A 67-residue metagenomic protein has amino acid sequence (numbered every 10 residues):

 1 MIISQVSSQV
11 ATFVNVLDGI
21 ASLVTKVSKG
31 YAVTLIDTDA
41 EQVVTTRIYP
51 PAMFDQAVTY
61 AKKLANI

Functional and structural regions predicted by a protein language model:
M1-I2, L64-I67: Short intrinsically disordered terminal tails
M1-T34: Short N-terminal "domain-start" leader segments that mark the transition from disordered tails or signal peptides into
V10-F13, A40-Q56: A short, exposed loop/beta-hairpin motif centered on an aromatic-Gly-Thr core
